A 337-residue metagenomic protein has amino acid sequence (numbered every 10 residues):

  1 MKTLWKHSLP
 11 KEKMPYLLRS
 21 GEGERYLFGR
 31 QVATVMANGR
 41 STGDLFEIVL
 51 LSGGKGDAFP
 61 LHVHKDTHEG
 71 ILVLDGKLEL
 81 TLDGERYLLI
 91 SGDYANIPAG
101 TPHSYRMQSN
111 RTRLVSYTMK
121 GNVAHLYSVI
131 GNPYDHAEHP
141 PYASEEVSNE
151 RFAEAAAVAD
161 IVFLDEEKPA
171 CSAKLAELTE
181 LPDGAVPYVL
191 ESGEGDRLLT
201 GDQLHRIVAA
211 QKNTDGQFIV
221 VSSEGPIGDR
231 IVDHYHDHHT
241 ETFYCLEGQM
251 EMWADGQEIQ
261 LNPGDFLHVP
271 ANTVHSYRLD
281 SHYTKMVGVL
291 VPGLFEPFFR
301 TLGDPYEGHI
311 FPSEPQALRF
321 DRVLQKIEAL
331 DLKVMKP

Functional and structural regions predicted by a protein language model:
M1-L45, H139-Q217, F311-P337: A short, N-terminal "cap"/entry segment at the start of jelly-roll beta-barrel domains of the cupin/DSBH fold
L17-R19, S41, G70, G84-P102 (+2 more regions): Short acidic-glycine-tyrosine-enriched beta hairpin
G29-A37, V49-H64, G201-A209, V221-H236: Conserved short histidine dyad/triad with adjacent acidic residue
R40, D57-F59, K77-L78, D93 (+4 more regions): Hydrophobic small-molecule pocket/channel-lining residues, especially in calycin-type beta-barrels
T42, S91, A99-S128, A271-E296: Ligand-binding loop in jelly-roll beta-barrel domains
D66-L78, D83, I227, H238-M250 (+1 more regions): Glycine- and acidic-residue-biased ligand/ion/polar-headgroup-sensing regions
T81-D83, Q108, G201, W253-D255 (+2 more regions): Short strand-coil-strand connectors
Y117-R151, G303: Hydrophobic, ordered structural segments
